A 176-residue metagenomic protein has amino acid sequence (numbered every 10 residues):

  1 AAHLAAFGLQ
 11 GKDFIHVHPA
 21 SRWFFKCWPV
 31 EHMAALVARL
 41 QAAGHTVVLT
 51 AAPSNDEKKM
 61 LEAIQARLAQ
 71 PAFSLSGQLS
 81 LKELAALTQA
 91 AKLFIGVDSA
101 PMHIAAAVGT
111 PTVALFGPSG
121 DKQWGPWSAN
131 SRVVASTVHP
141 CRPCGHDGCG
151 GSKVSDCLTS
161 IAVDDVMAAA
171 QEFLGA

Functional and structural regions predicted by a protein language model:
A1-F14, W23-F25, K153-T159: A nucleotide-sugar donor-handling region in carbohydrate enzymes
H3-F7, L87, A169: CheY-like receiver
F14-H16, V133: Short hydrophobic-acidic sequence motifs that mark active-site Asp/Glu residues
H16-S21, V48-T50: Short beta-strands and strand-loop turn motifs
R22-F24, S54-N55: Short histidine/acidic/glycine/proline-rich micro-motifs that form metal- and phosphate-coordinating active-site loops
P29-P118: Donor-binding and catalytic core of enzymes assembling or modifying cell-surface/extracellular glycoconjugates
A63, R67, S74-L75, A106-A176: Nucleotide-sugar donor-binding patch of glycosyltransferase catalytic domains
